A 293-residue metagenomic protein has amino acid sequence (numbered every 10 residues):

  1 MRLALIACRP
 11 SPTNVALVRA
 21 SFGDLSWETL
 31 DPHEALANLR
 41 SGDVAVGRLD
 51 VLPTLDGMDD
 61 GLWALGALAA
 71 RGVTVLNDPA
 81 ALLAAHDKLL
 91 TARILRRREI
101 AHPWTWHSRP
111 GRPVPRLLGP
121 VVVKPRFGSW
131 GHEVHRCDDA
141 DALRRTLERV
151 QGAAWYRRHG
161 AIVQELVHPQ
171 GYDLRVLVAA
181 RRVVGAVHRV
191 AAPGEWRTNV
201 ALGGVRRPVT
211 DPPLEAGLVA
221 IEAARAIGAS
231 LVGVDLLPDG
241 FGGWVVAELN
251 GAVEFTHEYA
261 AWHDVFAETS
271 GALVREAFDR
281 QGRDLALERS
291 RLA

Functional and structural regions predicted by a protein language model:
A4, A80-I162, V167, L214 (+1 more regions): Active-site nucleotide/adenylate-binding loops and adjacent lid/helix of ATP-dependent enzymes
R9-W104: Conserved N-proximal alpha/beta basic substrate-recognition cap immediately N-terminal to, or forming the N-lobe
G42-G47, V121-K124, V176-V178, G242-H257: A short beta-strand motif that forms the metal-chelation/ATP-contact edge of phosphoryl-transfer active sites
P103, G119, H132, Y172-L174 (+2 more regions): Change "...and in nucleic-acid phosphodiester-cleaving endonucleases..." to "...and in nucleic-acid processing enzymes
V121, I162, V184-G185, V232 (+1 more regions): Protein kinase-like catalytic core scaffold
R136-A224: Phosphate-binding site of ATP-dependent enzymes
P193-A201, F255-D264: A short, polar/charged loop-to-alpha-helix boundary motif
W196-V246, E268-L292: A long amphipathic alpha-helix within ATP-dependent nucleotide-binding catalytic cores
